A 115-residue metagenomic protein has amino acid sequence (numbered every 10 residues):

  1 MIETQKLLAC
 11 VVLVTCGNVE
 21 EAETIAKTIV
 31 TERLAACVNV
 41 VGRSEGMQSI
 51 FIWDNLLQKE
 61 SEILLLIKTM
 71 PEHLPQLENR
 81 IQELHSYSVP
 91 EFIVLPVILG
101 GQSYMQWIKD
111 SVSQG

Functional and structural regions predicted by a protein language model:
M1-G115: Positively charged, small/polar-rich N-terminal and surface patches that mediate targeting and assembly and bind
